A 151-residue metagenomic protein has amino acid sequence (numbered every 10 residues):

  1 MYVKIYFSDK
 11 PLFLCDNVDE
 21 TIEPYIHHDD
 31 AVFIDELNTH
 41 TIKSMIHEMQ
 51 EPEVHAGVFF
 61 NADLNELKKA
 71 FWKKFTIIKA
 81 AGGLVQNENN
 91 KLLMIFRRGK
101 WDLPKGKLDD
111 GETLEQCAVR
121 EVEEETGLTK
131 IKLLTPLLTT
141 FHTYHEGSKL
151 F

Functional and structural regions predicted by a protein language model:
M1-E51: N-terminal leader/capping segments at the start of a protein or of a new domain
K4, G82-L84, K91: Residues embedded in well-ordered beta-strands
P11, V18, N89, R98-G99 (+1 more regions): Short, flexible active-site-adjacent loop segments at beta-strand->alpha-helix junctions, enriched in small/polar
P24-Y25, A31-D35, Q86-E123, L128: Conserved Nudix-box catalytic region and its N-terminal flanking loop in Nudix hydrolases and closely related
L37-G82: Acidic, metal-coordinating catalytic segment for phosphate/diphosphate chemistry, firing primarily on the Nudix
K74, P104, L133: Glycine-rich, flexible loop/turn motifs
T76-A81, N87, F96-R98, F151: Short connector loops at helix/strand junctions that flank enzyme active sites, especially segments positioning acidic
N89, G127-F151: Active-site segment of metal-dependent pyrophosphate-handling enzymes, primarily the Nudix hydrolase catalytic core
